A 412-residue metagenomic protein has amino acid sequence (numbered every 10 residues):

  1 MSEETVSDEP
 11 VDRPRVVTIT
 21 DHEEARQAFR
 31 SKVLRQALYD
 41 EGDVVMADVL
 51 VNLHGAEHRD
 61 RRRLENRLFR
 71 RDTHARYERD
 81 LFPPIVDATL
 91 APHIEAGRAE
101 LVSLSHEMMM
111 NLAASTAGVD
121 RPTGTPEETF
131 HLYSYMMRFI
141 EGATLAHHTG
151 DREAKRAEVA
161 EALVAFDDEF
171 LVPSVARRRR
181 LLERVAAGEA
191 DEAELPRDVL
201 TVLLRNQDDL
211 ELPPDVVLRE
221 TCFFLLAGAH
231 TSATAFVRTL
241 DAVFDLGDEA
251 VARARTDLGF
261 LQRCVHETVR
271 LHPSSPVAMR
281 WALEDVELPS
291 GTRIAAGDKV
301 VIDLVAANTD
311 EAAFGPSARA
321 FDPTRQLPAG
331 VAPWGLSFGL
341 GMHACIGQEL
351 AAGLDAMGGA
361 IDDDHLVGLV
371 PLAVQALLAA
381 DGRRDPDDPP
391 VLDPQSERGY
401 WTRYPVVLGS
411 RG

Functional and structural regions predicted by a protein language model:
M1-G42: N-terminal membrane-proximal hinge/A-helix region immediately C-terminal to the signal-anchor transmembrane segment
V33, D303-P333, F338, H343-C345 (+1 more regions): Conserved cytochrome P450 K-helix/beta-meander segment immediately N-terminal to the heme-binding cysteine loop
Q36-Y39, A47-R67, R71-F82, R121-E128: Cytochrome P450
R76-A229: Cytochrome P450 heme-thiolate monooxygenase catalytic core
L218-L225, A229-A254, G347-D381: Cytochrome P450 catalytic-core helices
R255-T292: Conserved cytochrome P450 K-helix E-x-x-R motif and the immediately C-terminal K′/meander segment
R384-S396: Low-complexity, intrinsically disordered Gly/Pro/Thr-rich segments
